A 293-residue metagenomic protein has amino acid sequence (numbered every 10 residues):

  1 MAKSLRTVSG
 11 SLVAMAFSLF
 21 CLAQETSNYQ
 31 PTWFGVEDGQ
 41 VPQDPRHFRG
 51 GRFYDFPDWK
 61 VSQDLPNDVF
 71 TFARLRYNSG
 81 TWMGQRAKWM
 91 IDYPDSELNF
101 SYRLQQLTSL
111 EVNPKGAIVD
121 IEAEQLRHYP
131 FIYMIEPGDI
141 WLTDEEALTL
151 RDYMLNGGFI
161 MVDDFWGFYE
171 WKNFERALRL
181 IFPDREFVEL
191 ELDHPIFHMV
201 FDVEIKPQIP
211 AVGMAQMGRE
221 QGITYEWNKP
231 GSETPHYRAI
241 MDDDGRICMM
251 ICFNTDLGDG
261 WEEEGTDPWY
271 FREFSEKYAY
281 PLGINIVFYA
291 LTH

Functional and structural regions predicted by a protein language model:
M1-L5: N-terminal secretory signal peptides that target proteins for export/translocation
G10-L19: Bacterial N-terminal signal peptides
Q24-F131, P137-G138, D256-D259, E263-H293: Aromatic-Pro/Gly-enriched surface loop or interdomain linker that acts as a lid/target-recognition segment
Y29-D38, P42-R52, M83-G84, E170-E263 (+2 more regions): An acidic, glycine-rich "communication" segment
D68-F70, R127-F131, N156-F159, R185 (+1 more regions): Loop/turn elements at helix/coil->beta-strand transitions in domains of secreted/extracellular proteins
F72, F131-W171: Short alpha-beta junction capping motif
G84, L110-D120, V162-G167, R185-D193: Surface-exposed patches in mature extracellular/periplasmic domains of secreted proteins
E97-S101, A147, R151, W171-E175 (+1 more regions): Extracytoplasmic/secreted envelope proteins and their assembly/folding machinery, especially bacterial periplasmic
